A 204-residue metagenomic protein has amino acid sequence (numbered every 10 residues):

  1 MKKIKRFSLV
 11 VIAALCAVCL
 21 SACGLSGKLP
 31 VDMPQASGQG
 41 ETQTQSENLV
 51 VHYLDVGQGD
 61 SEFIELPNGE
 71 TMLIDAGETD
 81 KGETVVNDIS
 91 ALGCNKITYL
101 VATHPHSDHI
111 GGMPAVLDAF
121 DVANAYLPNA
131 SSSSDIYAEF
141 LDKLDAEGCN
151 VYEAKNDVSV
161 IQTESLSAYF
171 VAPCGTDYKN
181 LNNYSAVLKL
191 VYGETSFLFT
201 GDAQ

Functional and structural regions predicted by a protein language model:
K2-F7, L20-Q204: Non-globular, low-confidence helical/coil segments that flank catalytic cores
F7-L15: Sec-dependent N-terminal signal peptides
